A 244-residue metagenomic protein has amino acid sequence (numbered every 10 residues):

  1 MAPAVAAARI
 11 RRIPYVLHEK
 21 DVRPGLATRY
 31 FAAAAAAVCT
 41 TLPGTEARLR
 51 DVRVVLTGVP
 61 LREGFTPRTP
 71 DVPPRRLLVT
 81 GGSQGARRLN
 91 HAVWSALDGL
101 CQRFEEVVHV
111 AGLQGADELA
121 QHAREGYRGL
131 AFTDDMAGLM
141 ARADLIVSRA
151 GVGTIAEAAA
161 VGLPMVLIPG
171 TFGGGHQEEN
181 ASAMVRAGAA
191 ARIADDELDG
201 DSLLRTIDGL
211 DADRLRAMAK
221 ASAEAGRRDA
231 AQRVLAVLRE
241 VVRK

Functional and structural regions predicted by a protein language model:
M1-R11: An aromatic- and histidine-rich active-site surface loop
A6, A137, I155-V161, S182: Short alpha-helical segment that forms part of, or immediately flanks, the ligand-binding pocket in carbohydrate-active
R9-R68: Active-site-proximal region of nucleotide-activated glycan assembly enzymes, centered on histidine/acidic-rich loops
R11, A141-A143, A159-V166, A187: Conserved donor-binding/catalytic loop of nucleotide-activated donor transferases
P70-S148, Q177-S182, R186, I193-S202: Donor-nucleotide binding loops and adjacent catalytic segments primarily of GT-B fold Leloir glycosyltransferases
S148, T154, P164-G174: Short hydrophobic beta-strand element within catalytic cores of glycosyltransferases and related nucleotide-activated
G209, R227-K244: C-terminal alpha-helical cap of glycosyltransferases
R214-R228: A short, well-ordered alpha-helix in the C-terminal region of glycosyltransferases
